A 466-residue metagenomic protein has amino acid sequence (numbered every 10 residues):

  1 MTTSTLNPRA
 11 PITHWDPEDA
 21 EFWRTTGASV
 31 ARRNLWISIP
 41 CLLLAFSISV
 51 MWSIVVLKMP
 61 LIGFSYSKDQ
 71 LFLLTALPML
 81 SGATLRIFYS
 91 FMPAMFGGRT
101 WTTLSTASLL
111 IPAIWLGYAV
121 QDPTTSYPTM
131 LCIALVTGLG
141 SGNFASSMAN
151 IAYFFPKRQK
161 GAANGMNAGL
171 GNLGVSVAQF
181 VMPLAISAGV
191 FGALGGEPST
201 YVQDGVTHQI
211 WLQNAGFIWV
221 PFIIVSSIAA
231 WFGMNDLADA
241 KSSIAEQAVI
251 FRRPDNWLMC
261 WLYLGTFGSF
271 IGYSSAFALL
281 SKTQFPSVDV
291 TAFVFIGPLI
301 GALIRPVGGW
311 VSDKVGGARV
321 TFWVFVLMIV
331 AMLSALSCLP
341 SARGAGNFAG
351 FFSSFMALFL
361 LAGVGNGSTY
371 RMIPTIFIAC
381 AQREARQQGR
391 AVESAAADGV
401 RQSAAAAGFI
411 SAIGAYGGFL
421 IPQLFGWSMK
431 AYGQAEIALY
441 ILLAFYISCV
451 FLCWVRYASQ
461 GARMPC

Functional and structural regions predicted by a protein language model:
R33-F64, A178, Y273-A278, I421: Extracytoplasmic
W52-L57, R253-A302, G363-N366, Y370-R371 (+1 more regions): Extracytoplasmic gate region of multi-pass secondary transporters
L73-F91, F295-G308: Central cavity-lining transmembrane alpha-helices of secondary-active solute carriers, predominantly the Major
T84-Y127: Conserved MFS/SLC helix-loop-helix module at the cytosolic interface between two early adjacent transmembrane helices
A107-P123, V326-A345: C-terminal ends and interior cores of transmembrane alpha-helices in multi-pass membrane transporters/permeases
P112, S126-G142, G346-N366: Hydrophobic core of transmembrane alpha-helices in multi-pass small-molecule transporters, especially MFS/SLC-type
S141, G161-F191, A407-I421: Glycine-rich segments within core transmembrane alpha-helices of 12-TM secondary carriers
S187-F191, I218-A240, V450-R456: C-terminal membrane-cytosol helix-exit motif in multi-pass small-molecule transporters
